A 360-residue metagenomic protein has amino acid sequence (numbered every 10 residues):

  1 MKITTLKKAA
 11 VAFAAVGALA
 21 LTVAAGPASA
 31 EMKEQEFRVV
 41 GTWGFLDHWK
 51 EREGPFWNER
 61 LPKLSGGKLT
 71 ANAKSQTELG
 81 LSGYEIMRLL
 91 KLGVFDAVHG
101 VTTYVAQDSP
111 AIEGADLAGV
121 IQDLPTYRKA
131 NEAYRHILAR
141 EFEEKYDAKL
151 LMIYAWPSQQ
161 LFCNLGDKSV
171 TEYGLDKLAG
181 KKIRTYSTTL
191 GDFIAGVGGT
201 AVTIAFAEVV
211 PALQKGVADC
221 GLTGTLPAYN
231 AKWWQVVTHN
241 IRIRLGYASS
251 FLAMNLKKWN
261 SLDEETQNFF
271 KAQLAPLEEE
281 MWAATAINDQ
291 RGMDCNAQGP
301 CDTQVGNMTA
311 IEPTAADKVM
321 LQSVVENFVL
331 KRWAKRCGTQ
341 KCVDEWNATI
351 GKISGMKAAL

Functional and structural regions predicted by a protein language model:
M1-K2, M32: A general, composition-driven signal for non-globular sequence regions
K2-A14: Bacterial N-terminal signal peptides that target proteins for export
T4-L6, D47-H48, A133: Secondary-structure junction/capping motif
V11, A15-G17, A30-P125, K149-L360: N-terminal secretory/targeting leader peptides
V23-A30: Sec/Tat signal peptide C-region and signal peptidase I cleavage site
Q122-K145: A gly/proline- and charged-residue-enriched helix-loop-helix capping module
